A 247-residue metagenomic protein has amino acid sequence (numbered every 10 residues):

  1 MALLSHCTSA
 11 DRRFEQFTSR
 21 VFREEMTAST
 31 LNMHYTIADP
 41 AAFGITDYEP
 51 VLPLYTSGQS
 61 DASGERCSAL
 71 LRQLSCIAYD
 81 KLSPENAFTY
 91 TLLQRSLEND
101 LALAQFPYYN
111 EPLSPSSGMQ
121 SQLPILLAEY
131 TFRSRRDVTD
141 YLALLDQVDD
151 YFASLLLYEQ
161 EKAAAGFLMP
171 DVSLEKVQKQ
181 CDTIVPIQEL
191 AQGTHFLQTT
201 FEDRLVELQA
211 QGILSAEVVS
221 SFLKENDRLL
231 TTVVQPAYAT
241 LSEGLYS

Functional and structural regions predicted by a protein language model:
L4-S247: N-terminal maturation segment of proteins
